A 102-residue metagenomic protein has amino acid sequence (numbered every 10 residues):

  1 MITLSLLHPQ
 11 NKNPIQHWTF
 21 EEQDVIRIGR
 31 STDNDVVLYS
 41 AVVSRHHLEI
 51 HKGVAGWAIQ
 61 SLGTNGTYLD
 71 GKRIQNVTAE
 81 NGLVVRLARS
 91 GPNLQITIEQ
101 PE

Functional and structural regions predicted by a protein language model:
M1-V42, T78, V84: N-terminal beta-hairpin/loop module of FHA
T3-S5, E21, I28, G63 (+1 more regions): C-terminal boundary/linker segments immediately following FHA domains
H8, G53, Y68: Acidic surface patches and DE-rich sequence motifs
Q10-K12, V54, G91: Solvent-exposed strand-loop boundary residues in beta-sheet-rich modules
R27-R30, K52, A58-Q60: Structural recognition of beta-strand segments within beta-rich domains
N34-D35, S44, G56-A58, N65-Y68 (+1 more regions): Short, surface-exposed beta-strand-loop junctions and turns on beta-sheet-rich folds
H47-I50: Buried hydrophobic-core signal for structured, non-transmembrane domains
